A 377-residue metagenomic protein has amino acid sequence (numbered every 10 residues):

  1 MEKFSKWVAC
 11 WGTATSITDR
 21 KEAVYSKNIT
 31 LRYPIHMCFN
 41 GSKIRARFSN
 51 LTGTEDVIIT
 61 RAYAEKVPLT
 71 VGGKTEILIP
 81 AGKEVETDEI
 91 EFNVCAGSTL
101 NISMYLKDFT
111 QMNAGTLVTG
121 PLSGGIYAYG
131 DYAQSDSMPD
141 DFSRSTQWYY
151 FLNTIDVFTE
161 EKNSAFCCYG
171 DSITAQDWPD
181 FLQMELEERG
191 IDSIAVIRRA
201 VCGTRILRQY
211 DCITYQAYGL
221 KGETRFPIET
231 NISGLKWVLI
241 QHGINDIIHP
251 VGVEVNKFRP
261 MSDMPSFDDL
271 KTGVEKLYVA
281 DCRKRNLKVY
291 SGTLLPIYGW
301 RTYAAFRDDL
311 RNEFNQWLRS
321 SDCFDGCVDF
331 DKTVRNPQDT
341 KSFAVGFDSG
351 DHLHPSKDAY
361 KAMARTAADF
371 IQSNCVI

Functional and structural regions predicted by a protein language model:
M1-C167, T174-A175, D180, E188-D192 (+1 more regions): N-terminal secretory targeting modules
Y33, T154-I155, K162-T272, Y303 (+1 more regions): Conserved SGNH/GDSL esterase-like catalytic core that processes O-acyl groups on lipids and polysaccharides
Y105, Y169-S172, R199-G203, Q241-N245 (+3 more regions): Active-site-proximal beta-strand/loop segments in catalytic clefts of secreted hydrolases
Q183, E187, N231, L235 (+4 more regions): Sec-exported extracytoplasmic/periplasmic mature domains
Q241-D246, Y278-N312: Active-site segments of SGNH/GDSL-like serine hydrolases that catalyze O-acetyl group transfer/hydrolysis on lipids
L294-I377: Catalytic His-Asp segment of secreted/periplasmic serine-dependent ester chemistry enzymes
